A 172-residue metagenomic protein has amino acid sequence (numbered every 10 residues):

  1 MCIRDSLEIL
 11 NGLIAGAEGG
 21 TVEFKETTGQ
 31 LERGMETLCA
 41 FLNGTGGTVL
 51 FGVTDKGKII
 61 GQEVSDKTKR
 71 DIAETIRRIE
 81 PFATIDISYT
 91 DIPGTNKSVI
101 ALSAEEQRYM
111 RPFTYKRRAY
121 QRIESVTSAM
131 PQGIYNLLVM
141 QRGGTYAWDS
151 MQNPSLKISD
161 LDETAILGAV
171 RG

Functional and structural regions predicted by a protein language model:
R4-G172: Conserved N-terminal catalytic/coupling substructures associated with nucleotide/phosphate chemistry
